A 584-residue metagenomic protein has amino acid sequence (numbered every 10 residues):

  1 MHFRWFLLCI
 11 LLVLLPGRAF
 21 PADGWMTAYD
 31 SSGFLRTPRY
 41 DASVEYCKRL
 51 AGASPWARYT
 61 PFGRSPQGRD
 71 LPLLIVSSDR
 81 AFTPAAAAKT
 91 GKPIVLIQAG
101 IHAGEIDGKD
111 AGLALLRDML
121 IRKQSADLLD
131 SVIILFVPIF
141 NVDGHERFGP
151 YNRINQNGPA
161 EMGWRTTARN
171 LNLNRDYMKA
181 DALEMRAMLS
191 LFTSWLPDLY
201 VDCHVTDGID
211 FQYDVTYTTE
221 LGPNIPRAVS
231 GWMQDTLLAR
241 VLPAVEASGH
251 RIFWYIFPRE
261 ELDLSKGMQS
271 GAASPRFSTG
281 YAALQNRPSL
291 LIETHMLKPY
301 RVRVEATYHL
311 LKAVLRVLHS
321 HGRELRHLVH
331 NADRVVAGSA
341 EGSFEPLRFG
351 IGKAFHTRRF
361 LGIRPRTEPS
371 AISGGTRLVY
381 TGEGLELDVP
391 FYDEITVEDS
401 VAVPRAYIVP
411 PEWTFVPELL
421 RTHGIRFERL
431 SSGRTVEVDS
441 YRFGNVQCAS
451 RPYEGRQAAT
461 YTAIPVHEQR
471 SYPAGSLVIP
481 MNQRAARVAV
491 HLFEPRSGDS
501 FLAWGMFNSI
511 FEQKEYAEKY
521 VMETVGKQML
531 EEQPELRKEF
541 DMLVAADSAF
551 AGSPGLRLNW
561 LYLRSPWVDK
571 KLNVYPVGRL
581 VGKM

Functional and structural regions predicted by a protein language model:
H2-W5, A19-M584: Structured catalytic-domain cores with a bias toward divalent-metal coordination
W5-L15: Sec-dependent N-terminal signal peptides
